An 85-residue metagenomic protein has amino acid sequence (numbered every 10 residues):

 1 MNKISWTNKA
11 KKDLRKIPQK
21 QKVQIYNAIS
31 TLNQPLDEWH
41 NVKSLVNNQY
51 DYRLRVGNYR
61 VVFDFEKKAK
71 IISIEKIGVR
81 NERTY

Functional and structural regions predicted by a protein language model:
M1-N8, K16, V23, V56-Y59 (+1 more regions): Enriched for short, Lys/Arg-rich terminal
K16-Q19, D37: Residues in soluble alpha-helical coiled-coils and helical-bundle/repeat scaffolds
Q19-V23, T31-L32: N-terminal non-globular leader segments, chiefly Sec-dependent signal peptides
S30-L54: A short, surface-exposed loop/turn module that caps and links secondary-structure elements
